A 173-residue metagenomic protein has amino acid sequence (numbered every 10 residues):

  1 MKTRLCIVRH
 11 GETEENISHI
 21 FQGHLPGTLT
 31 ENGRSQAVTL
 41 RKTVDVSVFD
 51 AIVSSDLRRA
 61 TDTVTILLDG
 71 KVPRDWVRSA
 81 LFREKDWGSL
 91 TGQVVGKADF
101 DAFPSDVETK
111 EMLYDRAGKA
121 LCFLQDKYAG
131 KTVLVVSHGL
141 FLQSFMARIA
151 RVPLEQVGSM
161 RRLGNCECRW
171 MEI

Functional and structural regions predicted by a protein language model:
L5, K131-G139: Generic beta-sheet signal
L5-D62, F103-G118: Loop-to-helix element that buttresses phosphate recognition and phosphoryl-transfer chemistry
T13, F141-L142: Short active-site segment of divalent metal-dependent hydrolases/proteases that encodes the spacing between
T28, V72-S79, L154-R162: Short hydrophobic/aromatic-enriched beta-strand-loop microsegments
V38-P104: Phosphate-coordination/substrate-recognition cap region in phosphate-metabolizing enzymes
D45-V48, L124-K131: Glycine-rich phosphate-binding loop signature in dinucleotide/nucleotide-binding domains
I66, S144, R148: Active-site signature of alpha/beta-hydrolase-fold catalytic machinery across serine- and Asp/Cys-nucleophile hydrolases
A150-I173: Domain-level recognition of soluble alpha/beta enzyme cores, biased toward histidine phosphatases/phosphomutases
